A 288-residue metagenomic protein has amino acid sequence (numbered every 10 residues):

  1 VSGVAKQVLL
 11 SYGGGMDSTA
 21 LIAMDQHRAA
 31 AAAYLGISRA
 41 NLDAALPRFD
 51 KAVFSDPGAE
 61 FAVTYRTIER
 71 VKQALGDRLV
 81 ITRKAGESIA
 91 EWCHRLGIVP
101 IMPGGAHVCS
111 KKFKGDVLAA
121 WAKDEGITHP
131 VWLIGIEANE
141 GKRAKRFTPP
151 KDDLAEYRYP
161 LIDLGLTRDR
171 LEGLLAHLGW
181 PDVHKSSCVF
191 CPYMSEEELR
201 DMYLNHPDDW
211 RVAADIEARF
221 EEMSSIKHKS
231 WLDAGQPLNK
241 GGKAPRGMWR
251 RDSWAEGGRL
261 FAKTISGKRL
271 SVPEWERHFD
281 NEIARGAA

Functional and structural regions predicted by a protein language model:
V1-A288: Nucleotide-activated chemistry modules centered on ATP-dependent adenylation/adenylyltransferase
